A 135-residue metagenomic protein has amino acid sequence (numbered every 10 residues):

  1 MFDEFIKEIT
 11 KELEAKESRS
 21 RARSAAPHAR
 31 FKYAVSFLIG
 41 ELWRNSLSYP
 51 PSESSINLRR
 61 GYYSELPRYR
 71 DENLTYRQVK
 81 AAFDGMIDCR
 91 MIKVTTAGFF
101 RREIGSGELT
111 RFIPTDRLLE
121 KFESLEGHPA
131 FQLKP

Functional and structural regions predicted by a protein language model:
M1-R19, S48-P135: Electropositive, intrinsically flexible nucleic-acid-contacting patches
I6, S20-K32: Basic, short loop/linker segments at the boundary and entry of helix-turn-helix/winged-helix-like folds
E17-A22, W43: Active-site or metal-binding loop neighborhoods of secreted/extracellular toxin and effector enzymes
H28-Y62: Short amphipathic alpha-helical interface segments
